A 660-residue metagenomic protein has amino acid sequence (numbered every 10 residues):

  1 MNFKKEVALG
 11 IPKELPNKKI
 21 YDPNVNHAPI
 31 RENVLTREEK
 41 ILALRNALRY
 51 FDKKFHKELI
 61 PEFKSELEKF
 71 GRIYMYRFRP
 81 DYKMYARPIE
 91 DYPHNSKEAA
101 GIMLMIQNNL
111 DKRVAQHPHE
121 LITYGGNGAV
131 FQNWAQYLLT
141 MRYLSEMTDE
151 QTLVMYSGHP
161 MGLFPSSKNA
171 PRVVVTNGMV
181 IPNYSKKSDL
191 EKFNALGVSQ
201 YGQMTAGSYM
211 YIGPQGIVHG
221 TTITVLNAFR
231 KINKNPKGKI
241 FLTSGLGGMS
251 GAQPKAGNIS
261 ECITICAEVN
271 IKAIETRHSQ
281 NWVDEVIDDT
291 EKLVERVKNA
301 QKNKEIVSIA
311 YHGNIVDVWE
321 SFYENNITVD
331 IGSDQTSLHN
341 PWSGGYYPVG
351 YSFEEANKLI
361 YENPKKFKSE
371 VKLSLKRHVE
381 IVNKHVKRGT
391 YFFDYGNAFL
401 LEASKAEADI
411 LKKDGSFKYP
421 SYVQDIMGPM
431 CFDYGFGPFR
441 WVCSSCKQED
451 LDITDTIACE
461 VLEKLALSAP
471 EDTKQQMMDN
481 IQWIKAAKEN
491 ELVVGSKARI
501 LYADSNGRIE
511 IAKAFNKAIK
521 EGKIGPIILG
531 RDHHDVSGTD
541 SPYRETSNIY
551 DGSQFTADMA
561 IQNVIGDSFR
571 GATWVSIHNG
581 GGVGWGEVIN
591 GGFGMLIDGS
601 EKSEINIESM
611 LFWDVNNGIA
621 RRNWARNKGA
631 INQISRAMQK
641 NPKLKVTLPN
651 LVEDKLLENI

Functional and structural regions predicted by a protein language model:
M1-A195, S199-M210, P364-A514, A518-G530 (+4 more regions): Long, compositionally biased, glycine/small-hydrophobic-enriched stretches that function as flexible linkers, tethers
E146-T148, F164-K168, N183-Y184, I232-P236 (+8 more regions): Solvent-exposed alpha-helices and their adjacent loops that cap or buttress functional pockets in soluble metabolic
G202-L226, R230, P236-I240, L246-N303 (+5 more regions): Catalytic or ion-translocation cores adjacent to nucleophile or general acid/base/metal-coordination motifs in diverse
I240-T243, I306-Y311, F393: Short catalytic-loop micro-motif centered on adjacent basic/acidic residues
N258-S260, Y323-I327, A408-K412, I519 (+2 more regions): Short, solvent-exposed amphipathic alpha-helical segments in soluble enzyme and RNA/protein-processing domains
I263, T328, Y391: Residue-level detector of anion-binding/catalytic polar loops
I271, G313-V316, Q335-N340, G396-E402 (+2 more regions): Glycine-rich beta-alpha junction loops
S308-T336, S343: Active-site/ligand-binding-proximal alpha/beta "capping" segment
